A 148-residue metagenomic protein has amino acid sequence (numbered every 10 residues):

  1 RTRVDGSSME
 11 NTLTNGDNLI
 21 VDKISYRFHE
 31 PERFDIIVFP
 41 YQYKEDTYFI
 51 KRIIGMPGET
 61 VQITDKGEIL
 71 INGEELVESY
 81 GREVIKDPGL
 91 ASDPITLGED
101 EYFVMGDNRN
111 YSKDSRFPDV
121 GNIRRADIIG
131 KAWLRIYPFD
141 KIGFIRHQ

Functional and structural regions predicted by a protein language model:
R3, N11-Q148: Soluble "head" domains of membrane/secretory-pathway proteins
